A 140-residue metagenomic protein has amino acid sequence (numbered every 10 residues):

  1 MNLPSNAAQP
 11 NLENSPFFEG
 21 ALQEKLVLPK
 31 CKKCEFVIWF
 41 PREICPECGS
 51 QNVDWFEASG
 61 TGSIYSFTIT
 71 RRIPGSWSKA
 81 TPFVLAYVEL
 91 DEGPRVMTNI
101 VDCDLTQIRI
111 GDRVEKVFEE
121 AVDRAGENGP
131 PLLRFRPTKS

Functional and structural regions predicted by a protein language model:
M1-L26, L132-T138: A broadly conserved sequence feature marking short terminus-proximal activation segments in nucleic acid-centric
K25-L28, R42: Residues immediately within or flanking Cys/His clusters that coordinate Zn2+ in small zinc-binding modules
K30-K33, I44-S50: Short, cysteine/histidine-rich loop/knuckle motifs that typically chelate Zn2+
W39, N52-D54: Short functional micro-motifs and their immediate structural scaffolds
G62-Y65, I100: Conserved hydrophobic positions within beta-strands
T68-R72, E119: Short, conserved beta-turn/loop elements at beta-strand boundaries and strand-helix junctions
D102-E115: Short nucleic-acid-contacting surface segments enriched for D/E, G, S/T with interspersed K/R
E119-S140: OB-fold/S1-family single-stranded nucleic acid-binding modules
